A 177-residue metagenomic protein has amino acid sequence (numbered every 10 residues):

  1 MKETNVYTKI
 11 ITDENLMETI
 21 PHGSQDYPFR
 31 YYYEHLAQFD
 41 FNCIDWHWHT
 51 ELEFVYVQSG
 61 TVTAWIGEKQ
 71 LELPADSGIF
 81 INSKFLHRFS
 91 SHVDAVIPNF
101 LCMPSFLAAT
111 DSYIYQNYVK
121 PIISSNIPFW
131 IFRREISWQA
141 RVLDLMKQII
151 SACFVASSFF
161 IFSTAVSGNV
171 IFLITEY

Functional and structural regions predicted by a protein language model:
M1-E72, Q116: Generic protein-terminus/edge-of-domain signal
K2-D26, R30, L86-I150, F172-T175: A hydrophobic/aromatic-rich effector-binding and dimerization subdomain of bacterial HTH-type transcriptional regulators
V55, I79, F100: Conserved GNAT-family N-acetyltransferase fold
V62, K84-F85: Short beta->alpha connector loops
E68-S83: Short acidic-glycine-tyrosine-enriched beta hairpin
S137, S151-S163: All-alpha amphipathic helical-bundle segments outside canonical DNA-binding/catalytic cores that form hydrophobic
S163-Y177: Linker/hinge segments immediately adjacent to helix-turn-helix/homeobox DNA-binding domains
